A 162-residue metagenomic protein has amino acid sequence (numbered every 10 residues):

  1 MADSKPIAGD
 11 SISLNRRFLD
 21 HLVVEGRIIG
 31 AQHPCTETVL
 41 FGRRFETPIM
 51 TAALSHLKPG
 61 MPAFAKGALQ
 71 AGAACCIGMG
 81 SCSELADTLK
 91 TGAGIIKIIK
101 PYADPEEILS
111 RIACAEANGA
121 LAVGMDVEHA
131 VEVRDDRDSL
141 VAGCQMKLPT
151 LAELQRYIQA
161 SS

Functional and structural regions predicted by a protein language model:
M1-F45: An N-cap/entry alpha-helix motif that binds or orients negatively charged groups
K5-S13, K58-P62, P105, L148: Electropositive phosphate-/nucleotide-binding environments in soluble metabolic enzymes
Q32-F41, C76-T88, R111-A113: Short, charged beta->alpha transition segments
V39-S81: Active-site cofactor/substrate anionic-group-binding motifs, chiefly glycine- and Lys/Arg-rich phosphate-binding loops
I49-A52, A73-I77, I95-I99, V123 (+1 more regions): Hydrophobic faces of well-ordered beta-strands that scaffold small-molecule active sites in alpha/beta enzyme cores
L54-H56, G80, K100-Y102, E128-E132: Active-site beta-loop-alpha junctions enriched in small/polar residues
K66, Q70, A103-S162: Alpha/beta enzyme core
D87-K100, P105: Long, hydrophobic, well-ordered secondary-structure blocks that form the structural core and pocket-lining surfaces
